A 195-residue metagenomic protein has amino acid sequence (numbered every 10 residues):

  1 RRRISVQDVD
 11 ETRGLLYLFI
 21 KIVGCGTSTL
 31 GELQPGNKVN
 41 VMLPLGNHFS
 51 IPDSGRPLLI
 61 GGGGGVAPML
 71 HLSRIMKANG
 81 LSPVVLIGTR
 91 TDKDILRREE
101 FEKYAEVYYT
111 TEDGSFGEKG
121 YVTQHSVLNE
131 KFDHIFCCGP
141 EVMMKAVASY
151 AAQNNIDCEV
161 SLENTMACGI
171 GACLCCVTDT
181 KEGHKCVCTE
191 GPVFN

Functional and structural regions predicted by a protein language model:
R1-D8, G46-G55, C188: Short, Lys/Arg- and Gly-enriched loop/turn segments at beta-strand edges
R1-N37: Ferredoxin-reductase
R3, L15-L16, M69, K119 (+2 more regions): A general structural signal for well-ordered alpha-helical segments in protein cores
Q7, F19-K21, N40-M42, L86 (+1 more regions): Residues in well-ordered beta-strands of folded domains
C25-T165: FNR/FR-type flavoprotein reductase catalytic core
P68, V142, E163-P192: Local cysteine-cluster metal-coordination motifs and their immediate loop/turn environment, predominantly Fe-S cluster
